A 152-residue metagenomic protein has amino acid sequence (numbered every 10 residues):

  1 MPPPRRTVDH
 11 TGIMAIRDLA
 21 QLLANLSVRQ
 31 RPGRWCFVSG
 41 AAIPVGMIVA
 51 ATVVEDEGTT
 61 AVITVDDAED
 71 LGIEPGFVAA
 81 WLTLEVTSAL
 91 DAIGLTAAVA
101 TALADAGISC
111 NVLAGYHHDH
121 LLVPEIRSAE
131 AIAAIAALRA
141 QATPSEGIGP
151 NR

Functional and structural regions predicted by a protein language model:
P2-T101, A142, I148-R152: Regulatory modules associated with amino-acid/nitrogen control
T64-A68, P124-A129: Helix N-cap motif at beta-to-alpha junctions
I73-P75, A131-R139: Short amphipathic alpha-helices in soluble, non-transmembrane regions that often serve as interface/regulatory elements
A98, D105, S109-L113, H118-L121 (+2 more regions): Well-ordered alpha/beta subsegment
D105, A140-Q141: Alpha-helix capping at helix-to-loop junctions
A114-H118, R127, S145-R152: Structural preference for solvent-exposed beta-strand-turn elements and adjacent flexible terminal/loop segments within
